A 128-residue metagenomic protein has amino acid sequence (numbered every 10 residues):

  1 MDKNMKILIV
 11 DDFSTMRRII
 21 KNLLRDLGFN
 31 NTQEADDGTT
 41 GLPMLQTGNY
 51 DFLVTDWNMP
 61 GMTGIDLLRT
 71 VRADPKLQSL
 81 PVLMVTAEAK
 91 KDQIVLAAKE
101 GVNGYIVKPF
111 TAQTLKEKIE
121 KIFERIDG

Functional and structural regions predicted by a protein language model:
S14-Q33: Two-component/phosphorelay signaling modules centered on CheY-like receiver
K21, D66, A89-G104: Alpha4 helix (beta4-alpha4-beta5 surface) of REC/receiver domains from two-component response regulators
E34-P43, G64: Helix N-cap/capping motif at the beta->alpha junctions
P43, I65-Q78: Short amphipathic alpha-helix used as the core "switch/output" element in two-component signaling
G48-V54: Active-site beta3 strand of CheY-like receiver
M59: Receiver (REC) domain active-site loop signature in two-component systems and cognate sites in sensor histidine kinases
F110-I119: C-terminal output helix
